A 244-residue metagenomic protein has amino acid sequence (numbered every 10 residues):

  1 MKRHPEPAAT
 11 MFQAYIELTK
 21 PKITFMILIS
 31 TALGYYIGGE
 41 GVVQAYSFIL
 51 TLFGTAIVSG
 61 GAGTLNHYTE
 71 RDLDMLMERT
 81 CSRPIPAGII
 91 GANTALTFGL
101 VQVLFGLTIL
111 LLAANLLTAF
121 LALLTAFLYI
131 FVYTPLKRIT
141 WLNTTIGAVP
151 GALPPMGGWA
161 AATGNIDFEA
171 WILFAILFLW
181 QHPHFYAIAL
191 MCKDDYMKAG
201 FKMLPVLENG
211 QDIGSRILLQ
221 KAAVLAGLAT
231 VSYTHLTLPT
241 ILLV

Functional and structural regions predicted by a protein language model:
K2-P7, T69-I90, Y186-G210: Cytosolic, membrane-interface loops and tails of multi-pass inner-membrane proteins
Q13-I23, P84-A95, F131-P150, V206-I217: Interhelical loop and helix-boundary elements at the membrane-water interface of polytopic inner-membrane proteins
K20-G34: The first (N-terminal) embedded transmembrane alpha-helix
I29-S30, I37-R71, F120, L124-I130 (+1 more regions): Membrane-embedded alpha-helical segments that form the functional core of polytopic membrane enzymes, especially those
Y36-L50, L107-T118, P155-A175, T230-Y233: Helix-coil boundary and interhelical linker segments in multi-pass alpha-helical membrane proteins
R79-F120, N209-A229: Multi-pass membrane catalytic core of lipid/isoprenoid biosynthesis enzymes
A92-A162: Intramembrane alpha-helical segments
T234-T240: Conserved small/polar residues in nucleotide/adenosyl-binding loops
